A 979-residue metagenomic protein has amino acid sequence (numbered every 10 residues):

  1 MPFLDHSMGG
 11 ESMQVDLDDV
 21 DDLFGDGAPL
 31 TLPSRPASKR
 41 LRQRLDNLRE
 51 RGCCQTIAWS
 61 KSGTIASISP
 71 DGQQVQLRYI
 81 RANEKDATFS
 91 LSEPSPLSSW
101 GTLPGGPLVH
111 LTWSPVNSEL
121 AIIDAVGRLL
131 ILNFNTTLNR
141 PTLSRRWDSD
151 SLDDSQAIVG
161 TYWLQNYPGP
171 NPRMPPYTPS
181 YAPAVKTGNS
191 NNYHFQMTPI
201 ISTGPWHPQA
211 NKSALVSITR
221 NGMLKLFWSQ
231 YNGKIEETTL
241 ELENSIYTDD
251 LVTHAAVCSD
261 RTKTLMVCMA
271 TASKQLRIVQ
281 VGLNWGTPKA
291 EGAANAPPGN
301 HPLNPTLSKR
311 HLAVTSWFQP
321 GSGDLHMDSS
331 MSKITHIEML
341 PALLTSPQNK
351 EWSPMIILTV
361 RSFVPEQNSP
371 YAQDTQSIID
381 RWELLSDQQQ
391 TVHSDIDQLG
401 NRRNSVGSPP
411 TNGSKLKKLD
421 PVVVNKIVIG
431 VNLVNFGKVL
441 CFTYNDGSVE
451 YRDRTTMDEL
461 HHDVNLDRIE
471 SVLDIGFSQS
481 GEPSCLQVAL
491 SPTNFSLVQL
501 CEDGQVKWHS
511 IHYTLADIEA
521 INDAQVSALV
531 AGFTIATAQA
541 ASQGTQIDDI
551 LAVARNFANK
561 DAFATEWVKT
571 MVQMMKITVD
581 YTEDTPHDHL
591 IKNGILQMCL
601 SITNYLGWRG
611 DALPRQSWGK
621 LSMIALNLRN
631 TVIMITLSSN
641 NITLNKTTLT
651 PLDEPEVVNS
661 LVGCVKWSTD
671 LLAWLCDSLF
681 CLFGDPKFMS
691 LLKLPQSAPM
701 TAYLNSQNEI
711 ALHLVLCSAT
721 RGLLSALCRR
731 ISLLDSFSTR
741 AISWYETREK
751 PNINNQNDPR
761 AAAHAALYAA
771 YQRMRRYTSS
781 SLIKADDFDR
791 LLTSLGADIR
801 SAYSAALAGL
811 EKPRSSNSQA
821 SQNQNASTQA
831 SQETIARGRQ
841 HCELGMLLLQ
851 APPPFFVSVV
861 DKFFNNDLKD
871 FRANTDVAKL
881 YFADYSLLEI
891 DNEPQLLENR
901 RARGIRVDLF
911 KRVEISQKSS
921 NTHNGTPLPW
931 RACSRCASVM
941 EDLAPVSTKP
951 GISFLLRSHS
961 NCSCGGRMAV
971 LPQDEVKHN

Functional and structural regions predicted by a protein language model:
P2-N979: Extended alpha-helical solenoid scaffolds
